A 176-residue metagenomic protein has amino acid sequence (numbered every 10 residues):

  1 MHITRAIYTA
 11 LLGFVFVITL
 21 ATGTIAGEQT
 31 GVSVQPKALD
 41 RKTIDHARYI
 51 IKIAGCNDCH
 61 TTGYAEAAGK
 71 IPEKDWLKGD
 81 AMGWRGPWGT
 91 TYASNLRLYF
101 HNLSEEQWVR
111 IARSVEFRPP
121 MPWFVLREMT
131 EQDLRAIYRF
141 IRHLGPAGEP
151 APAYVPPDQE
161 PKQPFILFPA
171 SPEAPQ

Functional and structural regions predicted by a protein language model:
M1-L12: Bacterial N-terminal signal peptides that target proteins for export
A10-A21: Bacterial N-terminal signal peptides
A21-T30: Signal peptide processing junction and immediate N-terminal pro/mature segment of secreted/exported proteins
T30-P36, I53, T61-T91, P119 (+1 more regions): Flexible coil segments in periplasmic/lumen-exposed cytochrome c-class electron-transfer proteins
D40, N57-D58: Ligand-binding pocket segment of bilobal, Venus flytrap-like solute-binding proteins
R48-A54: Local sequence-structure signature of Cys/Sec-based thiol-disulfide redox active-site neighborhoods
R97-H101, R110-A112, W123-F124: A structural feature that tracks compact, well-ordered secondary-structure segments with a strong bias toward
E105-V109, R113, E131, R135-Y138: An amphipathic alpha-helix signature
